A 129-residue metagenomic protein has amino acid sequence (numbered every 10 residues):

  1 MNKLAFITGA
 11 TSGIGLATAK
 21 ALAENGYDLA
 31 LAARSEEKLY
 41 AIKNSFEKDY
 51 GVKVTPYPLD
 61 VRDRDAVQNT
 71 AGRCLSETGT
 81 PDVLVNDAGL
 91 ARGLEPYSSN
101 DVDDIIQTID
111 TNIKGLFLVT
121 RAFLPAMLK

Functional and structural regions predicted by a protein language model:
L4-I7, L84-V85: Conserved hydrophobic beta-strands of the Rossmann-like cofactor-binding core in SDR/related NAD(P)H-dependent
T11-G13: Conserved glycine-rich cofactor-binding loop
N25-A41: Conserved glycine-rich Rossmann-like NAD(P)H-binding loop of the short-chain dehydrogenase/reductase
E37, P58-T70, V102: The beta1-alpha1 cofactor-binding region of Rossmann-like NAD(H)/NADP(H)-dependent oxidoreductases
A88-R92: Conserved NAD(P)H cofactor-binding loop of Rossmann-fold oxidoreductase domains
E95-Y97, D101-I109: Substrate-binding pocket helix/loop in short-chain dehydrogenase/reductase
T120-R121: A short, exposed helix-loop element centered on a Lys and neighboring polar residues
